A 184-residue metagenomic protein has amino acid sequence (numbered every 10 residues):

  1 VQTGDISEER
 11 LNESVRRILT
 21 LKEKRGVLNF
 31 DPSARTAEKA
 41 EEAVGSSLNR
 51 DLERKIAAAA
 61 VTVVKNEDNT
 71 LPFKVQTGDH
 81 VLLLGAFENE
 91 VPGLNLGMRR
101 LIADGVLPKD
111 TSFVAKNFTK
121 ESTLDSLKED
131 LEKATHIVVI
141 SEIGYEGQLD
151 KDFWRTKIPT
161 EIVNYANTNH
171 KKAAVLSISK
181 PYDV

Functional and structural regions predicted by a protein language model:
V1-V184: Preference for extracellular/luminal or secreted protein segments
